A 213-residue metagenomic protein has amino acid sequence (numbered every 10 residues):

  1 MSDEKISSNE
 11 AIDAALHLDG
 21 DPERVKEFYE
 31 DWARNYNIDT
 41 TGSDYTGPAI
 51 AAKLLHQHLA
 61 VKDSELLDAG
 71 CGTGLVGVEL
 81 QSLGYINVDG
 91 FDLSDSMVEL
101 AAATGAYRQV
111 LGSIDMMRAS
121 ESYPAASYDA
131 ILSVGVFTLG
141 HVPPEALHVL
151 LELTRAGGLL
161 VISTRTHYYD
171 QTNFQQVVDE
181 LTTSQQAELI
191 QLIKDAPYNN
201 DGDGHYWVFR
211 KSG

Functional and structural regions predicted by a protein language model:
M1-R34: N-terminal, positively charged/glycine-rich alpha-helical extensions of SAM-dependent methyltransferases
Y45-D63: Conserved alpha-helix/loop element of class I SAM-dependent methyltransferases that forms part of the SAM/SAH-binding
L67, T73-S120: Class I SAM-dependent methyltransferase SAM/SAH-binding core
S120-I131: A short acidic, Gly/Pro-enriched loop at the edge of an enzyme's catalytic core that lines a small-molecule cofactor
D129-P143: A short SAM/SAH-binding and catalytic strip from SAM-dependent methyltransferases
E145-A156: A short glycine-rich, Lys/Arg-flanked "PGG" loop and its adjoining helix->strand segment in the class I
G157-R165: Conserved beta-strand signature within the Rossmann-like core of class I S-adenosyl-L-methionine
N199-G213: Core SAM-dependent methyltransferase catalytic element
